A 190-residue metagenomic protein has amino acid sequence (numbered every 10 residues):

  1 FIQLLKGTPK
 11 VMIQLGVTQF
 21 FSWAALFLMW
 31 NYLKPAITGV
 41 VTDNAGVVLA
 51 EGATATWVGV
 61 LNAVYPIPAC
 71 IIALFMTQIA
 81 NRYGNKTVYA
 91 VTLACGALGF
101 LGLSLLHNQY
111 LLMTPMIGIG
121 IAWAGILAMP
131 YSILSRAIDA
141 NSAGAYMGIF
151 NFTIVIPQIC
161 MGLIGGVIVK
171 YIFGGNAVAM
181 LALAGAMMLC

Functional and structural regions predicted by a protein language model:
F1-V17: Juxtamembrane intracellular "pre-TM" segments in multi-pass secondary transporters
D43-I67, A179: Loop-to-transmembrane helix entry
A55, I138-F150: Loop-to-transmembrane helix entry/capping segments in MFS-fold secondary transporters and related SLC/MFSD carriers
I71-N85, V169: Helix-to-loop junctions at the C-terminal end of transmembrane segments in multipass secondary transporters
C95-H107: C-terminal ends and interior cores of transmembrane alpha-helices in multi-pass membrane transporters/permeases
L111-G125: Hydrophobic core of transmembrane alpha-helices in multi-pass small-molecule transporters, especially MFS/SLC-type
G125-D139: Intracellular juxtamembrane helix-capping segments at the cytosolic ends of symmetry-related transmembrane helices
V167-M187: A membrane-interface helix-boundary motif in multi-pass transporters
